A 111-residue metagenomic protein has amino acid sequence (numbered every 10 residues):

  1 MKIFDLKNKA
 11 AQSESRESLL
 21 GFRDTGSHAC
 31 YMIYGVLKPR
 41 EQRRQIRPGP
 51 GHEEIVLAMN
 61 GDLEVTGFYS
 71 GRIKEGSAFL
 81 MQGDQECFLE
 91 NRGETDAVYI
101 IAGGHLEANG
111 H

Functional and structural regions predicted by a protein language model:
M1-Y31, R44-Q45, G110-H111: A short, N-terminal "cap"/entry segment at the start of jelly-roll beta-barrel domains of the cupin/DSBH fold
V36-L37, P48-E64: Short, conserved beta-strand element in jelly-roll/cupin
Q42-R44, P48, F79, G83-L89: Histidine-centered metal-chelating micro-motifs
G51, Y69, Q85-E86, T95: A generic "binding-loop/recognition-motif" signal
F68-D84: Short acidic-glycine-tyrosine-enriched beta hairpin
L80, E94-H111: A short hydrophobic beta-strand segment most commonly corresponding to one strand of the jelly-roll/cupin
